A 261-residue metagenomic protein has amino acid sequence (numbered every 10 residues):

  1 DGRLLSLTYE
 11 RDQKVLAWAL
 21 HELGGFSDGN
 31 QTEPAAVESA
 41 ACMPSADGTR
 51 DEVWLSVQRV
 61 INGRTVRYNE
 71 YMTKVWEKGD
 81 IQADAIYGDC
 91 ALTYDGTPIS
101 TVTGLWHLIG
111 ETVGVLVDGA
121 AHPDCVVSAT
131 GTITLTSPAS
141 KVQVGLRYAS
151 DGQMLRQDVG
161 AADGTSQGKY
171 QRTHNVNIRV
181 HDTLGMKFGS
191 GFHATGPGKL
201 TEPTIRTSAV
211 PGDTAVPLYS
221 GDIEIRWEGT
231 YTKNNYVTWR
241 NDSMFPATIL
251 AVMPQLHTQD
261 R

Functional and structural regions predicted by a protein language model:
D1-R261: Beta-sheet repeat architectures centered on beta-propellers
